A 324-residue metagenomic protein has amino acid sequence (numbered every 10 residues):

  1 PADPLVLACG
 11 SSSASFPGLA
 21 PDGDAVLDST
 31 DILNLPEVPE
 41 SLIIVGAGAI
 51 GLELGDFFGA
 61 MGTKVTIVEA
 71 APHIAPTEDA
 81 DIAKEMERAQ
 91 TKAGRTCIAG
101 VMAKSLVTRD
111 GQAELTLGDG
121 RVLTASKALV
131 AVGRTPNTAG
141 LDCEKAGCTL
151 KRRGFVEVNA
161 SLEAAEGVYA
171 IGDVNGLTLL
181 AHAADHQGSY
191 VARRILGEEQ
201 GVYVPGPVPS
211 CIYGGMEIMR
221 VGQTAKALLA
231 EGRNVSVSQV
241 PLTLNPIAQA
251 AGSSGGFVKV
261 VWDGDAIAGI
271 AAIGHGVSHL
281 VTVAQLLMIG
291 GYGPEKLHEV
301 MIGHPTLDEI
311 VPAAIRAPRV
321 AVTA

Functional and structural regions predicted by a protein language model:
P1, V107-V122, A128: Conserved beta-strand-loop-beta-strand element in the redox core of flavoprotein oxidoreductases
P1-G10, I43-V45, V65, L123-G133 (+3 more regions): Short hydrophobic core segments
C9-K64, V68, T96-C97, E144-A164: Glycine-rich dinucleotide-binding loop and its adjacent helix/turn
S11-S13, G120, G133-P136, L242: Short glycine-rich anion-binding loops that position phosphate/pyrophosphate groups of nucleotides and phosphorylated
S12-A14, T149-L150, E198-P209, R233-S238: A short alpha-helix-loop-beta-strand transition element characteristic of N-terminal alpha/beta dinucleotide-binding
D22-P39, V122-G197, L287: FAD-site-proximal beta/loop scaffold in flavoenzymes
L33-N34, P39-I43, A49-E114, T178-D185 (+2 more regions): Rossmann-like dinucleotide-binding cores of NAD(P)H-dependent redox enzymes
Y213-A324: Flexible, glycine-rich terminal cap/loop adjacent to redox cofactors in electron-transfer oxidoreductases
